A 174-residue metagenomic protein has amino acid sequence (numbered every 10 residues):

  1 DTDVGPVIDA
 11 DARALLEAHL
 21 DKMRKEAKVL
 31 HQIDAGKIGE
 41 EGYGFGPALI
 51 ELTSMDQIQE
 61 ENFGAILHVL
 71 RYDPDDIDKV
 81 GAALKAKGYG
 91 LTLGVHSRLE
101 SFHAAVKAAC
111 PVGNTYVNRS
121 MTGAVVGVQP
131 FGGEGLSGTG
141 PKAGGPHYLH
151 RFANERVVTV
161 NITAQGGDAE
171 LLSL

Functional and structural regions predicted by a protein language model:
D1-V7: Short N-terminal secondary-structure initiator segments
T2, V29-G36: Cytochrome P450 fold signature focused on the C-terminal beta-domain
V7-E17: Short beta-strand to alpha-helix junction loop
L15, V29, L171-S173: Acidic/proline-rich low-complexity IDRs
L20, K25, G36-L174: Conserved C-terminal structural/oligomerization subdomain of aldehyde/semialdehyde dehydrogenase
